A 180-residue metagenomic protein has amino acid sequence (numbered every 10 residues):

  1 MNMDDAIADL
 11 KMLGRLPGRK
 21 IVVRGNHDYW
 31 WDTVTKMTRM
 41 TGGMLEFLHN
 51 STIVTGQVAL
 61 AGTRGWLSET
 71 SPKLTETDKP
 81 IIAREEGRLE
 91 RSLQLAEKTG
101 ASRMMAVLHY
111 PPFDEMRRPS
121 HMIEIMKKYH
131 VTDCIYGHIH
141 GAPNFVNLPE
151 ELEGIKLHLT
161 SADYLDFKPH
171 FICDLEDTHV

Functional and structural regions predicted by a protein language model:
M1, P112, G141: Short active-site segment of divalent metal-dependent hydrolases/proteases that encodes the spacing between
M1-T55, R118-V131, E153-I155, L159-A162: Core catalytic region of metal-dependent phosphoesterases/phosphodiesterases, especially metallo-beta-lactamase-like
R24, A61-R64, Y136, E153: Short glycine-rich loop/turn motifs that provide flexible caps or phosphate-binding loops at active sites
G25-N26, H109, G137-H138: Active-site glycine-centered loops adjacent to acidic/histidine catalytic or metal-binding residues that shape
D28, G65, H140: Short, flexible micro-motifs
T33-R118, I125, L175-V180: Conserved catalytic scaffold of divalent metal-dependent phosphoesterases
V54, K128-Y129, D133, A142-V180: Binuclear metal-dependent phosphoesterase catalytic core
